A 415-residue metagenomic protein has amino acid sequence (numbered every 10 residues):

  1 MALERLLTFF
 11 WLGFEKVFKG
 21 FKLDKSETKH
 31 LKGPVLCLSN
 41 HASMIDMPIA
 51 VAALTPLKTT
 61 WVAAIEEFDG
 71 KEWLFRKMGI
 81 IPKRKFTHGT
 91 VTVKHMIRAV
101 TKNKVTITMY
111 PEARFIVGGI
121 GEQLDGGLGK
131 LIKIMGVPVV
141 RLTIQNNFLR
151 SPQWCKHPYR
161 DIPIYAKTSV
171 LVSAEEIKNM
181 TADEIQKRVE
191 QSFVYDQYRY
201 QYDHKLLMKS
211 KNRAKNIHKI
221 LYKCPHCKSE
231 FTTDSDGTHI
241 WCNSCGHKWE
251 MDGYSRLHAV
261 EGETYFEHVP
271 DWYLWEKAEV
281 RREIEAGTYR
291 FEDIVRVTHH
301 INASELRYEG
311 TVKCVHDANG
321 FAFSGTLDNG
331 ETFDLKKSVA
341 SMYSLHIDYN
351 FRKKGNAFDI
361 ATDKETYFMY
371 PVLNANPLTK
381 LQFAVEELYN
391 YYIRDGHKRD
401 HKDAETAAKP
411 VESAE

Functional and structural regions predicted by a protein language model:
E4, T8-R188, D203-K205, K211 (+12 more regions): Soluble catalytic domains of membrane acyltransferases
E190, Q197-R213, I217-Y222: ATP/pyrophosphate-binding catalytic subdomain of soluble kinases
S210-E263: Cys/His-rich short segments
E250-N329: Long, charge-rich boundary regions
Y254-L257, V339-M342, P371-P377: A short, sequence-level motif marking secondary-structure junctions
G325-D363: Low-complexity, glycine/alanine/valine/leucine- and proline-rich hydrophobic stretches
I360, M369-P371, Y392, G396 (+1 more regions): C-terminal boundary/linker segments immediately following FHA domains
K364-Q382: Canonical phosphoinositide-binding patch of PH/PH-like domains
